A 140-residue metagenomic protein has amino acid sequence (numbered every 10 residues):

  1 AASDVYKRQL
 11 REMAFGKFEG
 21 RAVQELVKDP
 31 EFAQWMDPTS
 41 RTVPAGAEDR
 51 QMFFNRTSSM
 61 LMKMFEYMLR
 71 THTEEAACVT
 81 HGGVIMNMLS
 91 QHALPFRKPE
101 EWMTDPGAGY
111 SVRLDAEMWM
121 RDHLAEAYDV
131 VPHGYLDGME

Functional and structural regions predicted by a protein language model:
A1-Y6: Short, small-residue-biased leader/transition segments that mark boundaries at the very start of proteins
L10-R11, G83: Catalytic metal-binding/acid-base residues of hydrolase active sites
M13-Q24, E66-E74, L89-E140: Acidic, low-complexity terminal tails and accessory targeting/binding regions of phosphate-metabolizing enzymes
L26, F53: Conserved anionic group-binding/transfer micro-motifs
E31-M52: Short glycine/proline- and acidic residue-enriched helix-loop micro-motifs that form flexible lids or anion-recognition
F54, S58-L69: Generic structural signal for well-ordered alpha-helical scaffold segments
H72-G82: Generic beta-sheet signal
V84-M88: Glycine-rich phosphate-binding loops at beta-strand->alpha-helix junctions
